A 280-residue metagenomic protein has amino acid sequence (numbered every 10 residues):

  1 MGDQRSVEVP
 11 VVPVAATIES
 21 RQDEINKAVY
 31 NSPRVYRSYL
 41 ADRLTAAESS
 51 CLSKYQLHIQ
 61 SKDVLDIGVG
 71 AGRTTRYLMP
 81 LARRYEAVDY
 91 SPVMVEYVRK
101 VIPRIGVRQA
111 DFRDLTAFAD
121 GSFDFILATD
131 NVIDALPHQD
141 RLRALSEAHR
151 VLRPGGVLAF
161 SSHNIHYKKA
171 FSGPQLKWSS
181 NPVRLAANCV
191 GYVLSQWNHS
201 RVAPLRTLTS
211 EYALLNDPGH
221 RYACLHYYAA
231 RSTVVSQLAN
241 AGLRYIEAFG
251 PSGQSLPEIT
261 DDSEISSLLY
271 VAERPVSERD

Functional and structural regions predicted by a protein language model:
G2-I59, Y77: Conserved class I S-adenosyl-L-methionine
S61-G68: Conserved class I S-adenosyl-L-methionine
R73-D114: Class I SAM-dependent methyltransferase SAM/SAH-binding core
T116-I126: A short acidic, Gly/Pro-enriched loop at the edge of an enzyme's catalytic core that lines a small-molecule cofactor
F125-Q139: A short SAM/SAH-binding and catalytic strip from SAM-dependent methyltransferases
L142-P154: A short glycine-rich, Lys/Arg-flanked "PGG" loop and its adjoining helix->strand segment in the class I
S161, I165-Q237: SAM-dependent methyltransferase
E258-D280: Core SAM-dependent methyltransferase catalytic element
